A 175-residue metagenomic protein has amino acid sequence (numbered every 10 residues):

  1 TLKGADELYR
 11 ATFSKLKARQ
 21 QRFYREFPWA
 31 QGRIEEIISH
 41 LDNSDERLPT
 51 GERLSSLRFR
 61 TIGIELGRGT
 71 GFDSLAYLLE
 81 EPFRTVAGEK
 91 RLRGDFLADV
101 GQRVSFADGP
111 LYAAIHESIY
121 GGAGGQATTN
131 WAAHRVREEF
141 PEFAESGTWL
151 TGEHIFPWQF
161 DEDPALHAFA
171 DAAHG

Functional and structural regions predicted by a protein language model:
T1-D42, S105: A catalytic-pocket lid/entrance helix-loop region that shapes and gates access to the active site across common
D45-H174: Alpha/beta-hydrolase fold active-site neighborhood
